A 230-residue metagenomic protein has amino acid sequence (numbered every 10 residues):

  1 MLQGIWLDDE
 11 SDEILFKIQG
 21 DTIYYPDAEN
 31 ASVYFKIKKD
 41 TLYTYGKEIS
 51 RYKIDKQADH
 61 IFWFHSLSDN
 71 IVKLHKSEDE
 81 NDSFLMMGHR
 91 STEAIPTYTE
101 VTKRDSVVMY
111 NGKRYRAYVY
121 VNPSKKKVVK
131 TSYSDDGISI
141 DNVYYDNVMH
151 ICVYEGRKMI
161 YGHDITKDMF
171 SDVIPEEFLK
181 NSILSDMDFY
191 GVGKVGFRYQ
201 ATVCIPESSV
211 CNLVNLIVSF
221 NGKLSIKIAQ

Functional and structural regions predicted by a protein language model:
M1-I14, G88-R104, Y110: Tryptophan-anchored aromatic micro-motifs
E10-Y52, D141-R157: N-terminal glycine/threonine-rich, aromatic-flanked beta-hairpin/loop signature
P26-A28, K47, Y161-K167, S225-Q230: Beta-propeller fold detector
F35-L85: Extended, hydrophobic interaction surfaces within ordered domains
I61-F64, N111-Y120, S134-S139, V195-I205: Short beta-strand elements that form the blades of beta-propeller/WD-repeat-like and other beta-sheet-rich scaffold
S68-Y98, E207-S208, N212-Q230: Edge beta-strand at a domain terminus
R157-K180: Surface-exposed loop and turn segments in beta-propeller and other repeat-based domains that flank or scaffold
D172-P206: Acidic, glycine-rich flexible loop segments
